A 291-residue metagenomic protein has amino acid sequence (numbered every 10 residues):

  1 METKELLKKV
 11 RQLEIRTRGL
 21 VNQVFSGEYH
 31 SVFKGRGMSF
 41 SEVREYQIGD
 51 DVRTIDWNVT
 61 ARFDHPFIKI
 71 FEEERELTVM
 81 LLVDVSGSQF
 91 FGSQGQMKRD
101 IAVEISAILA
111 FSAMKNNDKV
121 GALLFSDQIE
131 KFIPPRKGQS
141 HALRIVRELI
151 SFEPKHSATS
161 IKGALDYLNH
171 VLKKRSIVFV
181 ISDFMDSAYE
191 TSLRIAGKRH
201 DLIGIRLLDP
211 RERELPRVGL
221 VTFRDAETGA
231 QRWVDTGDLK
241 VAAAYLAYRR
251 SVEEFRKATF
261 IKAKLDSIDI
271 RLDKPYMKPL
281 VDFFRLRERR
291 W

Functional and structural regions predicted by a protein language model:
M1-F33, E42, D51, H170-K174 (+2 more regions): Von Willebrand factor type A / integrin I
M1-P135, I177-F179, S187, T259: An amphipathic, basic-hydrophobic helix/alpha-beta surface used to engage anionic, phosphate-rich ligands or surfaces
N58, P154-A158, V180-S182: Short, flexible loop segments at the rims of nucleotide/cofactor-binding pockets, characterized by
V83, S182, I205: Active-site flanking residues adjacent to catalytic metal/cofactor-binding acidic residues
V103, S157-I161, R249: A conditional alpha-helix N-cap/helix-loop micro-motif detector
I105, G163-Y167, V252: Well-ordered alpha-helical segments embedded in enzymatic catalytic cores
F132-R147, A258: Short, electropositive alpha-helical surface patch
H141-S176, A188, D209: Von Willebrand factor
